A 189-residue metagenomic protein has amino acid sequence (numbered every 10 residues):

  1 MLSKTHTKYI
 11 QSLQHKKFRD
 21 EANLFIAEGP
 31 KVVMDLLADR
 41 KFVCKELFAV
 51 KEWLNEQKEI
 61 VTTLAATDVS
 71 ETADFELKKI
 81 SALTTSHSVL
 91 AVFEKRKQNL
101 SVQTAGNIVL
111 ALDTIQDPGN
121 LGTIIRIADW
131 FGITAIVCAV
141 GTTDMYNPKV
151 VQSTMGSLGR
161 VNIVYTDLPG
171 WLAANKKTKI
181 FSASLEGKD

Functional and structural regions predicted by a protein language model:
M1-E56, T142-T143: Boundary-proximal intrinsically disordered activation/regulatory segments immediately upstream of a helical core
E21-L24, V43-E46, A66-D68, T134-I136 (+2 more regions): Short active-site oxyanion
D35-L36, E56, K79, N120 (+1 more regions): Phosphate- and divalent-cation-binding pockets in alpha/beta enzyme and binding domains that engage nucleotide-derived
N55, D74-I80, L168-A173, K188-D189: A short acidic, often aromatic-flanked loop/helix-cap motif at beta-alpha or helix-coil junctions that lines enzyme
N55-A66: Short, aromatic/basic amphipathic alpha-helical patches
L64-E94: Glycine/small-residue-rich loop that forms an oxyanion/phosphate-binding "nest" at active or ligand-binding sites
V102-G187: RNA substrate-binding interface of SAM-dependent RNA methyltransferases
